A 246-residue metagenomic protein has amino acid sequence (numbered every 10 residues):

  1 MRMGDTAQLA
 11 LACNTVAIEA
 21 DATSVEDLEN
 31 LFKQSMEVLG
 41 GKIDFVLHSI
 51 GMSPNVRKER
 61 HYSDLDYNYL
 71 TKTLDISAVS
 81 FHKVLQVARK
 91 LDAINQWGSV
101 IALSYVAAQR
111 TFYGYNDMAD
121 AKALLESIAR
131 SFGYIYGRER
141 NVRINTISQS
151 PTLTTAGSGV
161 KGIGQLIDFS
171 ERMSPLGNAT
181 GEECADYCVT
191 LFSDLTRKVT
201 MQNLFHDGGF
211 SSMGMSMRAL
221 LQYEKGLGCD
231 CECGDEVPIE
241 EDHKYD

Functional and structural regions predicted by a protein language model:
M1-G4: Conserved glycine-rich Rossmann-like NAD(P)H-binding loop of the short-chain dehydrogenase/reductase
Q8, A12-T73, K90, I94-Q96 (+3 more regions): Conserved mid-core segment of classical short-chain dehydrogenase/reductases
E29, K122, A185: Conserved catalytic core of two-component sensor histidine kinases
V38, V87, L91, S193-R197 (+1 more regions): Generic structural signal for alpha-helix termini and adjacent loop/cap motifs
L47, I101, I144-I147, G157 (+2 more regions): Hydrophobic structural elements of the Rossmann-like NAD(P)H-binding subdomain that define the short-chain
G51-R138, S148-T154, E171, G177 (+1 more regions): Catalytic loop of short-chain dehydrogenase/reductase
V79, T146, G164-V199, L204-G208 (+1 more regions): C-terminal helical subdomain
P151, V160-I167: A contiguous binding-surface segment within folded domains or other stable secondary-structure elements
